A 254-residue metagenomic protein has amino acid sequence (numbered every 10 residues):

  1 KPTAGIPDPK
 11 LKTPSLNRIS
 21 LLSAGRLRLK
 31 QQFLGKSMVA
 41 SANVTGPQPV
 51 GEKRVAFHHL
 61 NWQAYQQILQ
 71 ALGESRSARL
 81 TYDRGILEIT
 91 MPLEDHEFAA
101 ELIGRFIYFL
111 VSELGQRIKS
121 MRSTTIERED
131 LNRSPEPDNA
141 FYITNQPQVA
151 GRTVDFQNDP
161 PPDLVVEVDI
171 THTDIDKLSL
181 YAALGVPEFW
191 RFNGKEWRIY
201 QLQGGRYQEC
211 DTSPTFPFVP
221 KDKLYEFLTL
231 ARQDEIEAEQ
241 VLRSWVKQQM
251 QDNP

Functional and structural regions predicted by a protein language model:
K1-S37: N-terminal amphipathic/basic-hydrophobic helices that include classical n-h-c signal peptides and signal-anchor
L29-L164, V168-S179, A183, G194-P254: Gly/Pro/Ser/Thr-rich low-complexity, intrinsically disordered segments predominantly at protein N-termini
E188-N193: Short hydrophobic alpha-helical runs that function as membrane-insertion/retention elements
